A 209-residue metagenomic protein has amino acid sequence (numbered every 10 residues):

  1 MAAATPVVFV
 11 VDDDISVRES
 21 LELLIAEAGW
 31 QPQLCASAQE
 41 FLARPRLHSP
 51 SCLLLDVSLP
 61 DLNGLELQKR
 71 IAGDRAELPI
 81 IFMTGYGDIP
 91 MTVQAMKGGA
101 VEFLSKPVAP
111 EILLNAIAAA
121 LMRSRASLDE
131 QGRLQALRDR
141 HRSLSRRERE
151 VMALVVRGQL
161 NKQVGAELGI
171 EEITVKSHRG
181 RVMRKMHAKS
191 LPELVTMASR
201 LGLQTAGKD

Functional and structural regions predicted by a protein language model:
A4-V17, L21-I25, L53, L144: Conserved acidic segment of CheY-like receiver
R18, P60, T84, D88: The feature encodes the CheY-like receiver
A36-S37, N63-E66, T84: Acidic catalytic/metal-coordinating carboxylates
H48-L54, L59: Active-site beta3 strand of CheY-like receiver
D88-P90, L104-A118, E167: C-terminal output helix
L160-E193: Recognition helix of helix-turn-helix DNA-binding domains
M183-D209: Basic, Lys/Arg-enriched C-terminal extension of HTH/homeodomain DNA-binding domains
